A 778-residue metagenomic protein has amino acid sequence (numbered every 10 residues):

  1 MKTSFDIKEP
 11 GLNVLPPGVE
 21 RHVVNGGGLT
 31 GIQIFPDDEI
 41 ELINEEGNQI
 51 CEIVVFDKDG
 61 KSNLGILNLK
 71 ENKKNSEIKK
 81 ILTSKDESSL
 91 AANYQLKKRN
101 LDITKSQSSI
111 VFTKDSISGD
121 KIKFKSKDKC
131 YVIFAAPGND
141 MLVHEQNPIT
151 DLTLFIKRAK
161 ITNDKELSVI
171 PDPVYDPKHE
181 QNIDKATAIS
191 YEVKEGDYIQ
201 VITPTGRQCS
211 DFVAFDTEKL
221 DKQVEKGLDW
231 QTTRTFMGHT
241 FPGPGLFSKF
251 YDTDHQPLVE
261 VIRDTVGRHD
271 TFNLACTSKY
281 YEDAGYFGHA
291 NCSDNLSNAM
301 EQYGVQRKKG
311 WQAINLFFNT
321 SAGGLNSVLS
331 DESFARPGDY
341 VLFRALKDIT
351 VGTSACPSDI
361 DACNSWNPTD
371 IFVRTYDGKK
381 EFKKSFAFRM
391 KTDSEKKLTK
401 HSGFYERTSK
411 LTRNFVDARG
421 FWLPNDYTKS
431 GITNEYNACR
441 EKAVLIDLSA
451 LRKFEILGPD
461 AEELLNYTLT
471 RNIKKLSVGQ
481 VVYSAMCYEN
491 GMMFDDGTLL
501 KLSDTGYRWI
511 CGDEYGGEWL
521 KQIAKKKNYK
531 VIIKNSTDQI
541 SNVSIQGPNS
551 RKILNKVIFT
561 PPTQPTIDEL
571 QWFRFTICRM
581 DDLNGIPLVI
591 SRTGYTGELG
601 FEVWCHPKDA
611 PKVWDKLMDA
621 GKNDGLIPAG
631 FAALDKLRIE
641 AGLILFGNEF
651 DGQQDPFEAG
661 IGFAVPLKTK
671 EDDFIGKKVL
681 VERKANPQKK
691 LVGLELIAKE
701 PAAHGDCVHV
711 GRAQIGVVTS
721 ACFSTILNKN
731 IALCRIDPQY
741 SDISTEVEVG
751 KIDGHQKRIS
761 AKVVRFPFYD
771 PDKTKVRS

Functional and structural regions predicted by a protein language model:
M1-K384: Intrinsically disordered, low-complexity segments enriched in small/polar residues
E20-V24, F112-K114, H179-I183, S330-S333 (+4 more regions): Short, solvent-exposed secondary-structure boundary motifs
D37-E39, N48-I50, K129-C130, G196-Y198 (+10 more regions): Short, surface-exposed beta-edge/turn micro-motifs
V201, N434-A443, F646-G652: Catalytic strand-loop segment that frames the active site of acyl-thioester-processing enzymes
R374-M486: Acidic, proline/glycine-enriched N-terminal capping motif
K379-R413, P424-Y427, L500-S778: Conserved, structured C-terminal
Y467-K526: Well-ordered mid-protein domain cores that form the structural environment of catalytic cofactors
